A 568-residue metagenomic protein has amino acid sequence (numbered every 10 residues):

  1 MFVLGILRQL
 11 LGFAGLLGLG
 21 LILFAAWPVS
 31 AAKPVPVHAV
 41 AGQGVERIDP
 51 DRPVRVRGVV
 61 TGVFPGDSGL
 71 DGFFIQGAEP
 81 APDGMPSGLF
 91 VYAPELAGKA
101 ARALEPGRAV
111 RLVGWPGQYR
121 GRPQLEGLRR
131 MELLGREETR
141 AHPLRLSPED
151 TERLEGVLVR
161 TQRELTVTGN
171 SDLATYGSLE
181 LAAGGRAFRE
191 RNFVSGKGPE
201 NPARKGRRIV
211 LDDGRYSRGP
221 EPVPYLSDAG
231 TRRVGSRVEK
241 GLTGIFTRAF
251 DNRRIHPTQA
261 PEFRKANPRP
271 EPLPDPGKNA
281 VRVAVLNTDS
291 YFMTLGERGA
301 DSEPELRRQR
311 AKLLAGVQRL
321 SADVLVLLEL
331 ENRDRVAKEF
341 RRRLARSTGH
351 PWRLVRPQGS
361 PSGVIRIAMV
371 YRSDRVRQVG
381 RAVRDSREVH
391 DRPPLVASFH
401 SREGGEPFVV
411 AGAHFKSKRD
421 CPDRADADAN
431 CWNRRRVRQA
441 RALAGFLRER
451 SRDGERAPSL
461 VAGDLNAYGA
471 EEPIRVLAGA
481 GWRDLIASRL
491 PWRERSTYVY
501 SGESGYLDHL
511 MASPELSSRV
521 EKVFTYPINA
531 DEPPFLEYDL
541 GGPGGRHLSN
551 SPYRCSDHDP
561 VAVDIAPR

Functional and structural regions predicted by a protein language model:
F13-A25: Bacterial N-terminal signal peptides
A32-G296, P304-R319, L344-S347, V376 (+4 more regions): Extended non-catalytic accessory segments flanking core domains
F73-Q76, T161, V210, R282-V285 (+10 more regions): Structural recognition of the beta-strand scaffold that forms the well-ordered cores of secreted hydrolase catalytic
F74, A109-R111, Q162, R308 (+8 more regions): Extracytoplasmic/secreted proteins, especially bacterial periplasmic and envelope-associated proteins
P80-P82, A97-G98, G117-R120, Y216-R218 (+9 more regions): Solvent-exposed loop/turn segments at secondary-structure junctions within structured extracellular/periplasmic domains
G230-P268, R333-D334, S373-S401, L447-L460 (+1 more regions): Metal-dependent phosphoester-hydrolase catalytic domains
R254-R366, F408, D423-G445, R456-P458 (+3 more regions): N-terminal, active-site-proximal structural segment of metallo-dependent hydrolase catalytic domains
V336-K416: Structured beta-strand-rich core segments of catalytic domains in phosphoester-bond hydrolases
